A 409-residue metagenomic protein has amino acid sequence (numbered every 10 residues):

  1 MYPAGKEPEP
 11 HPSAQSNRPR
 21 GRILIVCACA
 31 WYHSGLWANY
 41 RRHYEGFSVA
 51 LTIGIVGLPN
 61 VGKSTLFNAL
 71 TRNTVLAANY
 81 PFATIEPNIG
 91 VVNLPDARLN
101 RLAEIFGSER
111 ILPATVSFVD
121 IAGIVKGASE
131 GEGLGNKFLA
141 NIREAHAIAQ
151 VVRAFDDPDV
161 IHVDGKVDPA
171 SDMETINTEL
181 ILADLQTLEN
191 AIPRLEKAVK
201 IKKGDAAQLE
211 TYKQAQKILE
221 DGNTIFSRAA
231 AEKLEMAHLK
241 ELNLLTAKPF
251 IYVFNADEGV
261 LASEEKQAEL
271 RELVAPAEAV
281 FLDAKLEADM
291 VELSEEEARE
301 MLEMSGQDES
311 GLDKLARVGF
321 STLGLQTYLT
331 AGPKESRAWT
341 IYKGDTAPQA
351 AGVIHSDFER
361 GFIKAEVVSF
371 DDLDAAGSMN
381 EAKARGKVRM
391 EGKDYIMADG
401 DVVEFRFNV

Functional and structural regions predicted by a protein language model:
M1, L99-R101, S356-R360: Short cysteine-rich loop/turn motifs with clustered Cys
M1-H43: A short Gly-Trp-Pro
A14, A122, D283-K285: Residues at the C-termini of beta-strands that transition into short coil/loop
H33-L36, Q150, H355, N380: Histidine-centered active-site/metal-ligand motif
F47-E132, N136-D159: Conserved G1/Walker A P-loop phosphate-binding module
A50-V56, V61, F67, R194-A398 (+1 more regions): C-terminal-of-GTPase-core extension/linker across diverse P-loop GTPases
F82, D96-L99, L112-F118, E132-H146 (+8 more regions): Amphipathic alpha-helical transducer elements in NTP-driven molecular machines
G90-N93, A122-E132, R143-T187, P193-D205 (+2 more regions): Conserved Switch II/interswitch segment of TRAFAC-class P-loop GTPases
